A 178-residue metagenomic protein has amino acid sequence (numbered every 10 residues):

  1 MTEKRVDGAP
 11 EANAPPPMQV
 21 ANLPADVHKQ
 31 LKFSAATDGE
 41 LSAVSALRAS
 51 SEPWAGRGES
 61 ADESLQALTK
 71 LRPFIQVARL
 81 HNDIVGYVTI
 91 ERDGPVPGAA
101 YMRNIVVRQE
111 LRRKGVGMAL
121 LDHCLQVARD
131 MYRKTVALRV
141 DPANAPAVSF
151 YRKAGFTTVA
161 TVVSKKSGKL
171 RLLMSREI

Functional and structural regions predicted by a protein language model:
M1-P24, G168-I178: Terminal substrate-recognition subdomain of acyl/acetyltransferases
E3-K4, P16-E110, L121-H123, V127 (+1 more regions): Acetyl-CoA-dependent GNAT
E63, A143, K166: Positions that flank functional sites
D83, R108-D122, M131, D141-S149 (+1 more regions): Conserved glycine-rich acetyl-CoA-binding loop
M102, V136-V140: Conserved hydrophobic beta-strand within the GNAT/NAT acetyltransferase core sheet that lines the active-site cleft
R133-K134, V162-V163, R176-I178: Acyl-donor (CoA/ACP) binding surface of acyl/acetyltransferases
R139-V140, R152, T157-L173: Conserved catalytic-core motifs of GNAT/GCN5-like acyltransferases
